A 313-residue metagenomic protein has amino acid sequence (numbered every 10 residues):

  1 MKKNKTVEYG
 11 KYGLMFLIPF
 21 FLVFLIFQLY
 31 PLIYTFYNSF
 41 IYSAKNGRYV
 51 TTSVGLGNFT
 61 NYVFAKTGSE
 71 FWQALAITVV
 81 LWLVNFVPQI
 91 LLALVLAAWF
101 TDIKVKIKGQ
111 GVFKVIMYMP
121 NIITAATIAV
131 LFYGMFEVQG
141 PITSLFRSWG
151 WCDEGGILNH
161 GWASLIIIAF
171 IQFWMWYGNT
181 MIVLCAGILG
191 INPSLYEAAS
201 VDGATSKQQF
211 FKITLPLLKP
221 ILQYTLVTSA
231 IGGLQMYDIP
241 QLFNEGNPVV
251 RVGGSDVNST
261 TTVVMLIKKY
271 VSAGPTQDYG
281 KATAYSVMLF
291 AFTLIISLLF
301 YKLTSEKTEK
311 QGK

Functional and structural regions predicted by a protein language model:
N4-K313: A structural signal for multi-pass alpha-helical bundles of membrane permease subunits that mediate small-molecule
